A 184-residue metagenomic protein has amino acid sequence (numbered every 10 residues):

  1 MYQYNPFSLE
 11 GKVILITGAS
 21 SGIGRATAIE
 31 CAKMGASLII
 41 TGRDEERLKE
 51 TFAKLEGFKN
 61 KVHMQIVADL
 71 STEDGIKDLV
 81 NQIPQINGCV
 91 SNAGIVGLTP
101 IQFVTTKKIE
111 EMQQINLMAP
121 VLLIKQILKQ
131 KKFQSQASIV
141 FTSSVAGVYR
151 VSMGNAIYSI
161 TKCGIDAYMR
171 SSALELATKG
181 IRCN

Functional and structural regions predicted by a protein language model:
M1-K12: Flexible N-terminal pre-Rossmann segment of NAD(P)-dependent oxidoreductases
Y4, V104, R150-S159, S171: Active-site loop-to-helix junction immediately N-terminal to the catalytic Tyr of the SDR YXXXK motif in Rossmann-fold
S20-S21: Conserved glycine-rich cofactor-binding loop
C31, L176-N184: Conserved Rossmann-fold SDR core element
I95, Q102-V121, V140, Y158 (+1 more regions): Catalytic Tyr-X3-Lys loop
I124, T161, M169: Active-site helix of classical SDR
K129, L174-E175: Alpha-helical segment proximal to the catalytic Tyr-Lys
S144: Residue(s) in the substrate-gating loop at a strand-loop-helix junction that position the organic substrate next
